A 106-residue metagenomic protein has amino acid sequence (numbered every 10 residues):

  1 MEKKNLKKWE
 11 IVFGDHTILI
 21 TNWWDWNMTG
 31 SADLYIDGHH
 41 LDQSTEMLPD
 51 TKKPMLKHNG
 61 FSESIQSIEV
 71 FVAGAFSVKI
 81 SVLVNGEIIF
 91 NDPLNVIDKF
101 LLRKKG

Functional and structural regions predicted by a protein language model:
M1-G106: Cysteine-centric segments in proteins
